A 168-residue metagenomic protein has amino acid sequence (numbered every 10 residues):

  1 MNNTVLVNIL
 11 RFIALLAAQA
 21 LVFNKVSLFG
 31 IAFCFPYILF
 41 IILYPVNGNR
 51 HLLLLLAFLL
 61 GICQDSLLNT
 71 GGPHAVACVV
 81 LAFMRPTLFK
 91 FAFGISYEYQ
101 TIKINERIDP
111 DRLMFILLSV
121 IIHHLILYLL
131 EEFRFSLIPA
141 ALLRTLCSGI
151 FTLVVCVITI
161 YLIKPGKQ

Functional and structural regions predicted by a protein language model:
M1-Q168: Terminal, non-globular segments
